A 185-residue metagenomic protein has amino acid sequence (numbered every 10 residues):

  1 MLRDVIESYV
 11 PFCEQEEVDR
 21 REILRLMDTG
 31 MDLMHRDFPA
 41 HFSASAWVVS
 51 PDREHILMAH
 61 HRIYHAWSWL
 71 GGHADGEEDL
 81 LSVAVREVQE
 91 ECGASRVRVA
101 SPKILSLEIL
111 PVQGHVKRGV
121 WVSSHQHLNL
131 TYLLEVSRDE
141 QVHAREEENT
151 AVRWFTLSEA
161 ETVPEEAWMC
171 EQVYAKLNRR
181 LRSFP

Functional and structural regions predicted by a protein language model:
M1-L2, D19, L128, M169: Alpha-helical structural motif
M1-V10: Generic N-terminal amphipathic, Lys/Arg-enriched alpha-helix
V10-S45: Acidic, metal-coordinating catalytic segment for phosphate/diphosphate chemistry, firing primarily on the Nudix
M34-W69: N-terminal strand-loop-strand
D75-W168: Unchanged
E165-P185: Charged phosphate-binding loop/patch that engages nucleotide di/tri-phosphates or the phosphate backbone of nucleic
